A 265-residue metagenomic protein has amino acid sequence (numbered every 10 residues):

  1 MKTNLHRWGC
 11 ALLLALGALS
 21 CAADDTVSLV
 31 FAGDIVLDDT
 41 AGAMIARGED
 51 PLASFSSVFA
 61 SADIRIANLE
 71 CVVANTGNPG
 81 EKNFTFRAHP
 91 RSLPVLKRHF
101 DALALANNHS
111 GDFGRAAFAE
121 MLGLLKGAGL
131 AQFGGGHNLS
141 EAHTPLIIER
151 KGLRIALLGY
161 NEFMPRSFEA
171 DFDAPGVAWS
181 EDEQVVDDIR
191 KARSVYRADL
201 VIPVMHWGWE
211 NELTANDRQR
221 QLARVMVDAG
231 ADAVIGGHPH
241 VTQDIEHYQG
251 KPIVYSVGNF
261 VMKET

Functional and structural regions predicted by a protein language model:
M1-C10: Bacterial N-terminal signal peptides that target proteins for export
G9-A18: Bacterial N-terminal signal peptides
A23-T265: Acidic, metal/ion-coordinating pockets
